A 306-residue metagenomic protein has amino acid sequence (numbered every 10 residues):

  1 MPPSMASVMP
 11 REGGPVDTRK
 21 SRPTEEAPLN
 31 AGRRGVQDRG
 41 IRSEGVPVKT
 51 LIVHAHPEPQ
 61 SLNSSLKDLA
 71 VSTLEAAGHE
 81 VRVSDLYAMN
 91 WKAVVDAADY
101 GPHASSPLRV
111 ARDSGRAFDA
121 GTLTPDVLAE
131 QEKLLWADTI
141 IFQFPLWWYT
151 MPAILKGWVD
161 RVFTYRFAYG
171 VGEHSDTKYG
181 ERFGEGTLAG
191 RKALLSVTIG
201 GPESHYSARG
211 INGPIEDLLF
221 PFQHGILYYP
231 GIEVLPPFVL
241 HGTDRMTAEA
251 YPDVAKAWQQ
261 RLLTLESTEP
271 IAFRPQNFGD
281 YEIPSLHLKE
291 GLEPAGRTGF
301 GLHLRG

Functional and structural regions predicted by a protein language model:
S4-S7, R11, R19-R22: Low-acidity, Ser/Thr- and Arg-rich intrinsically disordered low-complexity segments
R33-P47: Short, Lys/Arg-enriched N-terminal segments with co-localized hydrophobic residues within the first ~10-30 amino acids
E44-V171, K256-G306: N-terminal beta1-alpha1-beta2 submodule of the flavodoxin-like/Rossmannoid cofactor-binding fold
K49, E80, K192-A193, V234: Residues at the starts of beta-strands that form the adenosine-phosphate
G170-Y228: Short, glycine-/small-residue-rich phosphate/pyrophosphate-handling segment
V197, G201, H205-A208, E216 (+1 more regions): Short, electropositive alpha-helical surface patch
P237-F238: Beta-strand-loop-alpha "switch" segments that mediate conformational coupling across diverse proteins
